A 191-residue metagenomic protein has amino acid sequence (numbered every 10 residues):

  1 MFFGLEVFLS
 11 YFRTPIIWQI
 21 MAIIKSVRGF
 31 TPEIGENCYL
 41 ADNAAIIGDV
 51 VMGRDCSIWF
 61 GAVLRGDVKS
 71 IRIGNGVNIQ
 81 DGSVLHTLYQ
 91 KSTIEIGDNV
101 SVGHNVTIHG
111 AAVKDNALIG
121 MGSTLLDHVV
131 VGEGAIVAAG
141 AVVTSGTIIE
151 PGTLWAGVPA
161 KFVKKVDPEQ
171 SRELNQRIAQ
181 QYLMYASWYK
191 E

Functional and structural regions predicted by a protein language model:
F8, F12-D55, V63, Y182 (+1 more regions): Extended, small-residue-rich solenoid/repeat segments and analogous flexible loops that form exposed scaffolds
M21-T31, D67, I73-N75, D81-V84 (+3 more regions): Glycine-rich hexapeptide-repeat left-handed beta-helix
E36-N37, G53, A62, G97-D98 (+2 more regions): Solvent-exposed, well-ordered amphipathic alpha-helical segments that flank/support binding or catalytic loops
W59: Small cofactor-carrier domains centered on a conserved lysine used for covalent cofactor attachment
S101: Short proline/glycine- and basic residue-enriched helix-capping loop/turn segments at helix->loop/beta transitions
